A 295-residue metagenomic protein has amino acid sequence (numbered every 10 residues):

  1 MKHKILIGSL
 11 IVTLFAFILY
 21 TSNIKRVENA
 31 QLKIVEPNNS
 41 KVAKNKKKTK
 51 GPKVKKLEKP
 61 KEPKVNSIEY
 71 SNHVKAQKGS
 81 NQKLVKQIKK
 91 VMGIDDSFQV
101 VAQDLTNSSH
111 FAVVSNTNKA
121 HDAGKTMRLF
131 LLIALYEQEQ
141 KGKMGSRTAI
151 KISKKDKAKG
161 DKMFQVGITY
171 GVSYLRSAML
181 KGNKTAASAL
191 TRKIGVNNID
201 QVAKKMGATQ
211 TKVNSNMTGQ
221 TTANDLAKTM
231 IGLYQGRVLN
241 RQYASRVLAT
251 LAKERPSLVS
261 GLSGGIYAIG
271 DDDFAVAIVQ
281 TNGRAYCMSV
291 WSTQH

Functional and structural regions predicted by a protein language model:
M1-R26: Sec-dependent N-terminal signal peptides of Gram-positive bacterial secreted proteins and lipoproteins
K33-K47: Short extracytoplasmic/periplasmic juxtamembrane "stem" segments immediately C-terminal to an N-terminal membrane anchor
N45-K119: Beta-lactamase-like hydrolase cores
V65-L84, Q165-L239: Active-site-adjacent helix/loop patches that line small-molecule binding or acyl-intermediate pockets
M92, K253-H295: Short, Gly/Ser/Thr-enriched beta-strand-loop segments that form substrate-interacting elements of hydrolase/peptidase
H121-I150: Active-site SXXK
Q140-V172: Active-site-proximal loop and beta-strand segments within enzyme catalytic domains
G219-A268: A conserved catalytic-loop motif detector
